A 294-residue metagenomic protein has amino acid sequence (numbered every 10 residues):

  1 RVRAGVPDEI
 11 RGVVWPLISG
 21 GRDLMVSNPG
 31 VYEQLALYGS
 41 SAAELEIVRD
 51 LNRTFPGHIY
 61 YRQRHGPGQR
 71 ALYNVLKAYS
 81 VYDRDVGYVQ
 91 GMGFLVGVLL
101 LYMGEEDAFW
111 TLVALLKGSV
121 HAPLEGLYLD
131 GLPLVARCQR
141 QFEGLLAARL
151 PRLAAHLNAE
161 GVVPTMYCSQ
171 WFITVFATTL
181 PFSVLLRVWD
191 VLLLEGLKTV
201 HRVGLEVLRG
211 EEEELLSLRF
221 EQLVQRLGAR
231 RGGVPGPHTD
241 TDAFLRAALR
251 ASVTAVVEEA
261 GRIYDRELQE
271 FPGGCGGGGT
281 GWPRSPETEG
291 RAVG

Functional and structural regions predicted by a protein language model:
R1-G294: Eukaryotic endosomal/vacuolar membrane-trafficking regulators centered on PX-domain-mediated PI3P pathways
